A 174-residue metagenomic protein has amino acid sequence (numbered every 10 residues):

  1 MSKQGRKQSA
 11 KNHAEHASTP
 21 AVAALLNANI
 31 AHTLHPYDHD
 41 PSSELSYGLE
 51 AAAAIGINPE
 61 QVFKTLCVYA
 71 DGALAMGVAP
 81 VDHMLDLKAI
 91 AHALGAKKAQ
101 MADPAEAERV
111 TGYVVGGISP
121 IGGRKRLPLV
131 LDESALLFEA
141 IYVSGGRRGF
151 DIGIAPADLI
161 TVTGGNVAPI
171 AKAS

Functional and structural regions predicted by a protein language model:
M1-S174: Extended, low-hydrophobicity, polar/charged segments
